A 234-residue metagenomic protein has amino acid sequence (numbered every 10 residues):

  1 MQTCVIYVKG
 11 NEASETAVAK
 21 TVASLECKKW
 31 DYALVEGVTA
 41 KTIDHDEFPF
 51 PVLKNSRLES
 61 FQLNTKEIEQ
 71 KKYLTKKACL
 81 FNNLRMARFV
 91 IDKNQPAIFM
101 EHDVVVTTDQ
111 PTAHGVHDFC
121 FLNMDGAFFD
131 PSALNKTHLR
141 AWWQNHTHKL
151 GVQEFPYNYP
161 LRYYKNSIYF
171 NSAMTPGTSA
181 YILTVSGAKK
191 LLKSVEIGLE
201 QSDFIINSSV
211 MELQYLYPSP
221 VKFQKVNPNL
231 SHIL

Functional and structural regions predicted by a protein language model:
M1-M100, V104-L234: An acidic/histidine-cluster motif and surrounding catalytic segment that typifies divalent-metal-assisted enzyme active
